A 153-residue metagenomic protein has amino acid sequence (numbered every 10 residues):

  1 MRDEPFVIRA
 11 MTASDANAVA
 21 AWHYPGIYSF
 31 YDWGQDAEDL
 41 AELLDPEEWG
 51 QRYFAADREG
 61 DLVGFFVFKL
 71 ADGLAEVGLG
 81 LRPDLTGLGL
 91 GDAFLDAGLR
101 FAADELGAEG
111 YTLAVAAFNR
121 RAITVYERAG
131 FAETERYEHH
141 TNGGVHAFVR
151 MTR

Functional and structural regions predicted by a protein language model:
M1-P5: Short, low-complexity, intrinsically disordered N-terminal peptides in bacterial proteins
F6, A75-V77, Y111: Conserved beta-strand core positions
F6-I8, E133: Generic structural motif
I8, G87, V115: Conserved SAM-binding loop
A10-A16, A21-T86, D92-D96, F101 (+2 more regions): Acetyl-CoA-dependent GNAT
A55-D57, G80-L81, L90, G98 (+4 more regions): Functionally constrained cores in energy, signaling, and assembly domains
T86-G87, R120: Nucleotide-sugar-dependent glycosyltransferase donor-binding/catalytic pocket residues
A108-I123, R128-R153: C-terminal "cap" of GNAT-fold acetyltransferases
